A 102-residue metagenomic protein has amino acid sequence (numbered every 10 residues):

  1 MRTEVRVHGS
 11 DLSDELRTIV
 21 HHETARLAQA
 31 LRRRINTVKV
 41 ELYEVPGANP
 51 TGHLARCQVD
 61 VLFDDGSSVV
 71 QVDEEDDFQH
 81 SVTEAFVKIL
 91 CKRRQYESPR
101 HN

Functional and structural regions predicted by a protein language model:
M1-N102: N-terminal, polar/charged subdomain of small-to-medium soluble alpha/beta proteins
